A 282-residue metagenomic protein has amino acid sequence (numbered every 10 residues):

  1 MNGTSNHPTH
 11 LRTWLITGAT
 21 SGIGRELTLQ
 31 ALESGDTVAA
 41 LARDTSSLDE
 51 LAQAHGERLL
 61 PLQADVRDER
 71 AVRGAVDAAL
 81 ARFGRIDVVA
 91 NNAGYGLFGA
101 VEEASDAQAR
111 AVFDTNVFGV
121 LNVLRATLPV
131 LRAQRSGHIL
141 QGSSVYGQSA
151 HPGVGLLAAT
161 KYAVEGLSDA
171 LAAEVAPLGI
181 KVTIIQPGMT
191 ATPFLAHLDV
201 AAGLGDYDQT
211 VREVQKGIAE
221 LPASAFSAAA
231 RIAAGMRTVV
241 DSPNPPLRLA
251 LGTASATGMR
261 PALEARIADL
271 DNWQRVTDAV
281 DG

Functional and structural regions predicted by a protein language model:
T20-G22: Conserved glycine-rich cofactor-binding loop
S34-E50: Conserved glycine-rich Rossmann-like NAD(P)H-binding loop of the short-chain dehydrogenase/reductase
A64-G74, D106: The beta1-alpha1 cofactor-binding region of Rossmann-like NAD(H)/NADP(H)-dependent oxidoreductases
A100-V101, Q108-R110: Substrate-binding pocket helix/loop in short-chain dehydrogenase/reductase
L124, T160: Active-site helix of classical SDR
S144: Residue(s) in the substrate-gating loop at a strand-loop-helix junction that position the organic substrate next
P177-P246: SDR active-site lid
